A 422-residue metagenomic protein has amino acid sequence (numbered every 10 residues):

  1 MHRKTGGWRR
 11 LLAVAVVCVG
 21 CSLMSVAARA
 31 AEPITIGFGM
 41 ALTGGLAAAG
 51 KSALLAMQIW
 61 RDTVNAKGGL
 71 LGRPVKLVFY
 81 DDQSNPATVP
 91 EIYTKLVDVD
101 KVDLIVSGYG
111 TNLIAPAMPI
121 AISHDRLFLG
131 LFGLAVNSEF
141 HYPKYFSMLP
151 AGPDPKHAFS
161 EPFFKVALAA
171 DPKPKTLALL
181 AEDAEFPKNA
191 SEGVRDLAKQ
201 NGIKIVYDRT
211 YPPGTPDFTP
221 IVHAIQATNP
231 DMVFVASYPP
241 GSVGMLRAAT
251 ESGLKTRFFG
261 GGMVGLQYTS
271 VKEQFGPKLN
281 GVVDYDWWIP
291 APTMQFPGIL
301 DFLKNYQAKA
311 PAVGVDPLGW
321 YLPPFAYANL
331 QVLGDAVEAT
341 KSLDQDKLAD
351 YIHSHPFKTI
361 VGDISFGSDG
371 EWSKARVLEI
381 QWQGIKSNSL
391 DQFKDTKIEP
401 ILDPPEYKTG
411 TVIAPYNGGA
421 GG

Functional and structural regions predicted by a protein language model:
L12-L23: Bacterial N-terminal signal peptides
L23-A30: Sec/Tat signal peptide C-region and signal peptidase I cleavage site
A31, L55-L77, A169, K199-G202: Signal peptide-proximal N-terminal region of secreted/periplasmic/extracellular or secretory-lumen proteins
I34, H353-G422: Solvent-exposed, acidic/polar segments of extracytosolic/periplasmic ligand-binding ectodomains
I34-Q58, Y80-A87, Y109-G110, L180-N189 (+3 more regions): Extracytoplasmic "Venus flytrap"
T35, A48-L55, G68-F140, Y211-F218 (+1 more regions): Beta-alpha junction/loop-to-helix N-cap segments that form part of ligand/metal-binding clefts
V102-Y207, R257-D284: Extracytoplasmic ligand/sensor domains, especially the bilobed periplasmic-binding protein
P150-P153, A249-Y327, E338, F393-K394 (+2 more regions): Extracellular/periplasmic periplasmic-binding protein-like sensory domains
